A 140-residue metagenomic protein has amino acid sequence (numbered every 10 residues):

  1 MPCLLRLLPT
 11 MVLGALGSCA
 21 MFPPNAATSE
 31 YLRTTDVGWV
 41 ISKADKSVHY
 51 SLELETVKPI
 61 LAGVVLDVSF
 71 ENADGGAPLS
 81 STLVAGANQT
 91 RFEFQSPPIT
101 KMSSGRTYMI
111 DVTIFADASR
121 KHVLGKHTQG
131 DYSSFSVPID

Functional and structural regions predicted by a protein language model:
M1-L8: Bacterial N-terminal signal peptides that target proteins for export
A15-S18: C-terminal motif of bacterial Sec signal peptides marking the signal peptidase cleavage site
A20-F22: Bacterial signal peptide processing site
T34-E55, L61: Contiguous beta-strand segments within globular domains
K58-T82, D111-I114: Extended low-complexity, serine/threonine- and proline-enriched intrinsically disordered segments
G75-R91, T128-G130: Solvent-exposed serine/threonine-rich low-complexity stretches and specific carbohydrate-binding patches
G86-R120: Short, solvent-exposed, Trp/other aromatic-anchored flexible loops in extracytoplasmic proteins
S119-D140: Short beta-strand elements
